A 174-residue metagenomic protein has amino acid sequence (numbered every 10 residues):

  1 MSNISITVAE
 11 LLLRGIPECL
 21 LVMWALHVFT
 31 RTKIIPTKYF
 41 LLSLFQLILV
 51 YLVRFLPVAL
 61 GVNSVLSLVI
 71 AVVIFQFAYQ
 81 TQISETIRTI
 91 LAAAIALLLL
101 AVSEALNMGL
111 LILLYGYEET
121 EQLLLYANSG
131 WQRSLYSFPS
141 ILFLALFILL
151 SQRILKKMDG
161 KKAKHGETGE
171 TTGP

Functional and structural regions predicted by a protein language model:
I4, V8, R54-V62: Membrane-interface helix caps and helix-loop-helix hairpins in membrane proteins
L12-A25, F40-L52, V69, V73 (+4 more regions): Hydrophobic, lipid-facing residues on alpha-helical transmembrane segments of integral membrane proteins
H27-K38, T81-L91, K156-M158: Membrane-interface helix-boundary motifs at transmembrane edges
H27-T32, L49-A59, Q76-T81, L100: Hydrophobic alpha-helical transmembrane segments
T37-Y39, A59-L68: Short, aromatic-rich membrane-interface segments at the entry and exit of alpha-helical transmembrane domains
Y79-Q82, I141-K156: Membrane-water interface at the C-terminal end of transmembrane alpha helices
L113-A127: Membrane-interface helix termini and inter-helical loops of multi-pass transporters
K157-P174: Short, highly charged, low-complexity non-transmembrane loops/tails of multi-pass membrane proteins
